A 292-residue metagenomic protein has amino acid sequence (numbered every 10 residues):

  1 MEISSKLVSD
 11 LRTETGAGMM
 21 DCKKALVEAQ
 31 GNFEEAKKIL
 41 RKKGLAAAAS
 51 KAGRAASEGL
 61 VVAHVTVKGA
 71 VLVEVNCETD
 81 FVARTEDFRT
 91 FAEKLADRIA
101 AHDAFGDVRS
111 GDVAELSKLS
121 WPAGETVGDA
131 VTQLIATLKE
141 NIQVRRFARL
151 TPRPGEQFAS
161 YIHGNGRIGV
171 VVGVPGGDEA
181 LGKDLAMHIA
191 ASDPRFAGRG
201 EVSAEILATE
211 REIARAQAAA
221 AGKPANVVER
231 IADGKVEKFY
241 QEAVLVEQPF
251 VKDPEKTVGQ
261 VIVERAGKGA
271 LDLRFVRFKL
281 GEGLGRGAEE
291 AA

Functional and structural regions predicted by a protein language model:
M1-A292: N-terminal assembly/interaction segments in proteins that build large macromolecular machines
